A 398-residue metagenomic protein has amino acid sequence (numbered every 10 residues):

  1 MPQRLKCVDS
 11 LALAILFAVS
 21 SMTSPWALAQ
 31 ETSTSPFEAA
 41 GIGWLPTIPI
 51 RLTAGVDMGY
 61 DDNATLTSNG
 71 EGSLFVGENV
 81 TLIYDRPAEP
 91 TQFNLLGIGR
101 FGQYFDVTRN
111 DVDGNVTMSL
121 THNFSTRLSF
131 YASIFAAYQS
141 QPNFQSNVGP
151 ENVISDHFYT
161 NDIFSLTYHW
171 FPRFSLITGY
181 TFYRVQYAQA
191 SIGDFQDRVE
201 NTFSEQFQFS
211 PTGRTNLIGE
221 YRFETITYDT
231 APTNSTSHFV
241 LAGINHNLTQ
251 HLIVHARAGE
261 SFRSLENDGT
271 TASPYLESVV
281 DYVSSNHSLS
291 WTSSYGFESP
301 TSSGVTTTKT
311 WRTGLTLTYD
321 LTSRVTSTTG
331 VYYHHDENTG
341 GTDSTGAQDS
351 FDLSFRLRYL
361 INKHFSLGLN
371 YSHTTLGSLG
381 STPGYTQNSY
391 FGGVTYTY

Functional and structural regions predicted by a protein language model:
M1-S35: Cleavable N-terminal export/targeting peptides
L28-Y398: Gram-negative and organellar
